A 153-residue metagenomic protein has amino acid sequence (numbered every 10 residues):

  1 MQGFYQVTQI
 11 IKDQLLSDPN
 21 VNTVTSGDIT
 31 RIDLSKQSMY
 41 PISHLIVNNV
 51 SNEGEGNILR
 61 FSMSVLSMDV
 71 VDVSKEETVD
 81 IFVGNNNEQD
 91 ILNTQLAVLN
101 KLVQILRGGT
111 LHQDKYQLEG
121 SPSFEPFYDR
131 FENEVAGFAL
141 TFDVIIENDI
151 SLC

Functional and structural regions predicted by a protein language model:
M1-I58, H112: Small/polar-rich, solvent-exposed N-terminal microdomains that initiate assembly or binding
Q2-K12, S17-D18, G56-L59, S67-Q104: Extracellular/virion structural assembly segments
S17, E147-S151: Secondary-structure boundary elements
N22, K36-S43, Q89-I145: Acidic-leaning, charged glycine-interspersed low-complexity segments
N57-S74, E134-N148: Oligomerization/assembly interface segments of phage tail-like spikes and tubes
K75-E76, S151-C153: Short, conserved charged micro-motifs
